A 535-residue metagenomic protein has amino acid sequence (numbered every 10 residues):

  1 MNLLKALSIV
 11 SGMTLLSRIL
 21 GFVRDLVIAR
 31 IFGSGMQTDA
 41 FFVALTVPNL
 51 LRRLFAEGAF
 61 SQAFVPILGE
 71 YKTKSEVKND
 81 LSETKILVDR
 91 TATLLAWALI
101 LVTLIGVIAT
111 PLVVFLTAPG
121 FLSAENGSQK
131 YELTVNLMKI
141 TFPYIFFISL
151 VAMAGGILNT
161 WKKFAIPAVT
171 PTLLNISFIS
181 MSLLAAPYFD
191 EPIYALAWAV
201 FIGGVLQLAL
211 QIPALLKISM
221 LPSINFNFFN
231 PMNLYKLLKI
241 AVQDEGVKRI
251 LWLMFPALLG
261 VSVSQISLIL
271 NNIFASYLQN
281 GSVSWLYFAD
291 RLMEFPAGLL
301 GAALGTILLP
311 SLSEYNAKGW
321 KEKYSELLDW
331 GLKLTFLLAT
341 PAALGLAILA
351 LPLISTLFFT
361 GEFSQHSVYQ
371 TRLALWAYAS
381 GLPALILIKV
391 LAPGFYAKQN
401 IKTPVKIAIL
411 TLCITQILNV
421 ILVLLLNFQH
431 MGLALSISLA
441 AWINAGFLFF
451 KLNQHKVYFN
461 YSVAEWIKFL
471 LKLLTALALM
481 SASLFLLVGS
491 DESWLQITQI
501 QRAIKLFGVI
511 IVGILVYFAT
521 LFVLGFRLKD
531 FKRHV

Functional and structural regions predicted by a protein language model:
M1-V535: Membrane-embedded alpha-helical bundles of multi-pass transporters/translocases, especially carrier/permease families
